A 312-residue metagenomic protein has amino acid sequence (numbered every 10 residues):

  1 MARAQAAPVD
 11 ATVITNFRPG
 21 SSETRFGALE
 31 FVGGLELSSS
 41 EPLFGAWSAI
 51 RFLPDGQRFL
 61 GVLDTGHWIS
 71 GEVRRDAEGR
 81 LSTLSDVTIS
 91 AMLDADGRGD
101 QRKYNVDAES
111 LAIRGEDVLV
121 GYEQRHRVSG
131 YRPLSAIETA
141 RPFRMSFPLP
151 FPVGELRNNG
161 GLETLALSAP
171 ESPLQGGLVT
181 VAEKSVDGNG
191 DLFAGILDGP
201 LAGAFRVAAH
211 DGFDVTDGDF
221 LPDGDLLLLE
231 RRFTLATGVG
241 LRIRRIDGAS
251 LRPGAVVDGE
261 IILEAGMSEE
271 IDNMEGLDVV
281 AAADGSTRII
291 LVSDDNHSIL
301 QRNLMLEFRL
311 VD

Functional and structural regions predicted by a protein language model:
M1-D312: Sequence/structural signature of beta-propeller domains
